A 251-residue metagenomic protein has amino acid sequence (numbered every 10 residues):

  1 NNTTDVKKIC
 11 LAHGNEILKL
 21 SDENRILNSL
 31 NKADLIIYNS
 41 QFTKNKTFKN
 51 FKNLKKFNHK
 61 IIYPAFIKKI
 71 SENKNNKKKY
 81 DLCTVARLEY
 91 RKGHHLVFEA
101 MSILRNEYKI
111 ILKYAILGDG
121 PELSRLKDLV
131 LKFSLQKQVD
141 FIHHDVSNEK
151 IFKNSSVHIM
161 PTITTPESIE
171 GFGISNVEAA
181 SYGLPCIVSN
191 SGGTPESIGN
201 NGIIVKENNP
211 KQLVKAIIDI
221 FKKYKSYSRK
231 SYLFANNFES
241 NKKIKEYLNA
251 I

Functional and structural regions predicted by a protein language model:
N31-S71: Donor nucleotide-sugar binding/catalytic pocket of nucleotide-sugar-dependent glycosyltransferases
I37, K74-K92, F98-M101: Conserved donor-binding/catalytic core segment of Leloir-type glycosyltransferases
I70-S71, N208, K222-I251: A charged, aromatic-enriched C-terminal amphipathic alpha-helix characteristic of glycosyltransferases across folds
L82, V97-A100, Y114, L213 (+1 more regions): A structural motif in glycosyltransferase catalytic domains
S124-D145, V157: Nucleotide-activated donor-binding/catalytic signature segment of Leloir-type glycosyltransferases, i.e., the conserved
K153-I169, L184: Acidic donor-binding loop of glycosyltransferase active sites
N176, S181, P185-V188: Short hydrophobic beta-strand element within catalytic cores of glycosyltransferases and related nucleotide-activated
N190, N200-P210, D219-Y224: Conserved acidic donor-binding segment of nucleotide-sugar-dependent glycosyltransferases
